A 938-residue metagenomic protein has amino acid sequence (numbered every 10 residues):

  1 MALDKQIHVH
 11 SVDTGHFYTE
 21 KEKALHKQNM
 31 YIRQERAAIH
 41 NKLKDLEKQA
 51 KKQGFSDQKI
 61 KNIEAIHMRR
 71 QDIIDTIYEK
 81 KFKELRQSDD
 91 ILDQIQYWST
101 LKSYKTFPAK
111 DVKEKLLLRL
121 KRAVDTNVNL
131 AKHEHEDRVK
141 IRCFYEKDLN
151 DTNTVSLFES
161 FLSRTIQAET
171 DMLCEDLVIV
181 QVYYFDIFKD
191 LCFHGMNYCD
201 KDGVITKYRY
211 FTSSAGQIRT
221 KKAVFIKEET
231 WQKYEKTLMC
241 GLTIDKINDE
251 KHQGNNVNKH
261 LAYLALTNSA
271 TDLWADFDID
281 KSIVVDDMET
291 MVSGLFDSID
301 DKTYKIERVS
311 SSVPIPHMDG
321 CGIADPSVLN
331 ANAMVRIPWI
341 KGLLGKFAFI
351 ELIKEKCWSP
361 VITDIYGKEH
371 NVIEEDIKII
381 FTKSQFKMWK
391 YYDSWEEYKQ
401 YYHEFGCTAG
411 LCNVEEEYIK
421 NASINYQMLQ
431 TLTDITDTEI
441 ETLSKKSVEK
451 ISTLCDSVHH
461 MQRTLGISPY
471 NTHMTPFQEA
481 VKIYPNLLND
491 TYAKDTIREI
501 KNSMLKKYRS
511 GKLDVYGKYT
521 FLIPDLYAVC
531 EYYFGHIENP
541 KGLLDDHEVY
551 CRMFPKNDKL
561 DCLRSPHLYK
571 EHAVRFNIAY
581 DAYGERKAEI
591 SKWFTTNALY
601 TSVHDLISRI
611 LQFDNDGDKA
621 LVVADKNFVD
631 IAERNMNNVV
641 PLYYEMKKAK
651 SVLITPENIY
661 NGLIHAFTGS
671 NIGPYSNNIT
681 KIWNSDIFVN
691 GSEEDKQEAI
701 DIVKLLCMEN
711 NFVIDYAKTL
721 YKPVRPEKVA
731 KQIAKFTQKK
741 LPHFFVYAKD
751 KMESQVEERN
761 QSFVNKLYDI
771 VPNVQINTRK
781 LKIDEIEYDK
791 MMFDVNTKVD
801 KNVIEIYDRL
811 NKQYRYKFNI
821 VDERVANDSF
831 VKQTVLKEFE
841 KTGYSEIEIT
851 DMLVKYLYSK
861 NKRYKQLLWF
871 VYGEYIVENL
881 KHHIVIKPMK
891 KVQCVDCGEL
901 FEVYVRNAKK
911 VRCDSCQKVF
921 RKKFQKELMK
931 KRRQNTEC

Functional and structural regions predicted by a protein language model:
M1-L611, F628-D630, S651-K887: Conserved small-residue
C530, K570-E571, V623, K909-V911 (+1 more regions): Residues in flexible loops and secondary-structure boundaries
A620-K626: Short hydrophobic alpha-helical segments that form membrane-spanning helices or hydrophobic packing faces of helical
N635-T655: Short, conserved aromatic-histidine micro-motifs
M889-C938: BZIP DNA-binding basic region
